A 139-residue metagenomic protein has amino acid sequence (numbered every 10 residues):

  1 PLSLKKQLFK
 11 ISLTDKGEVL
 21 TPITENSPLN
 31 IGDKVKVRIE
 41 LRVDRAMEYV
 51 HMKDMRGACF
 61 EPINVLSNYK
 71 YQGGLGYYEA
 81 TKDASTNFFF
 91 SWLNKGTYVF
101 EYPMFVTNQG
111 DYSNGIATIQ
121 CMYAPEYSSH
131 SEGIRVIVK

Functional and structural regions predicted by a protein language model:
P1-K139: C-terminal segments of large proteins
